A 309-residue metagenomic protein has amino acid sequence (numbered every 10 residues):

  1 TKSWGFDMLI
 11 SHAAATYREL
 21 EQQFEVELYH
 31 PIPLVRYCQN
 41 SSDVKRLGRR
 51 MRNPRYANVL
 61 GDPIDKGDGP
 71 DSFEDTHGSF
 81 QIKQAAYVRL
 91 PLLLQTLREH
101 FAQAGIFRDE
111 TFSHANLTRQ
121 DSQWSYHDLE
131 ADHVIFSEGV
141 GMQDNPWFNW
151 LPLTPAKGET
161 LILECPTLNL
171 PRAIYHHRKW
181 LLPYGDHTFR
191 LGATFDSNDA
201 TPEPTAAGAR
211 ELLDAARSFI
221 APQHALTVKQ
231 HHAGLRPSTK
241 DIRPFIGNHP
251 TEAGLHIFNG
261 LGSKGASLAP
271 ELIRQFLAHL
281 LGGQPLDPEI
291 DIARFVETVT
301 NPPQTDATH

Functional and structural regions predicted by a protein language model:
T1, T194-S197, L261-G262: Short, histidine-centered active-site or binding-site loop motifs used for metal coordination, general acid-base
T1-D71, T76: Dinucleotide-binding Rossmann-like beta1-alpha1 core, especially the glycine-rich loop that anchors the ADP
W4-H12, F80-T96, E203-G208, S267-L268: Short beta-strand to alpha-helix junction loop
E27-Y29, H133-G254: Active-site substrate-recognition segment that forms the wall of the catalytic cavity or substrate channel
D75, R119-E130, S238-I242, E252: A short, glycine/Asx- and small/polar-enriched loop/turn that sits immediately N-terminal to a beta-strand
F80-H133, S137: Helical element adjacent to the flavin cofactor pocket in flavoenzyme catalytic cores
F101, G105, I220, F276-Q284: Short, hydrophobic alpha-helical segments
T227-H309: C-terminal catalytic lobe of FAD-dependent flavoproteins
